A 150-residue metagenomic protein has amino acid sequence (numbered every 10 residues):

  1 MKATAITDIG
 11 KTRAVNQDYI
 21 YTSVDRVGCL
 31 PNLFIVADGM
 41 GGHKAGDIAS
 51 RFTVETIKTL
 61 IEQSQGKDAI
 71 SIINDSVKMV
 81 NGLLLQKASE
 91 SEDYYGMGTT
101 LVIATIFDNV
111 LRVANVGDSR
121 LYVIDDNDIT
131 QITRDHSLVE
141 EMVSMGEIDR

Functional and structural regions predicted by a protein language model:
M1-R150: PP2C/PPM-type serine/threonine phosphatase catalytic domain
